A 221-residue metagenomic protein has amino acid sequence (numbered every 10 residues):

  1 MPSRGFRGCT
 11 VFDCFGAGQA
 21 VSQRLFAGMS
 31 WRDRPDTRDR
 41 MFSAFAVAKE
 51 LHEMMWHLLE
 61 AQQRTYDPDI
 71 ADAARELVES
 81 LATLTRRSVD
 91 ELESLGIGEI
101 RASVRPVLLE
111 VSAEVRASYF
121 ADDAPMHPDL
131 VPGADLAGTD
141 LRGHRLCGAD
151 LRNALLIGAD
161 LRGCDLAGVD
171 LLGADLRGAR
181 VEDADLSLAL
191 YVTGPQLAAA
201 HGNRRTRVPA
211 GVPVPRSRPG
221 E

Functional and structural regions predicted by a protein language model:
P2-A121: Short loop/turn segments that flank or connect secondary-structure elements
A117-E221: Tandem repeat scaffolds
